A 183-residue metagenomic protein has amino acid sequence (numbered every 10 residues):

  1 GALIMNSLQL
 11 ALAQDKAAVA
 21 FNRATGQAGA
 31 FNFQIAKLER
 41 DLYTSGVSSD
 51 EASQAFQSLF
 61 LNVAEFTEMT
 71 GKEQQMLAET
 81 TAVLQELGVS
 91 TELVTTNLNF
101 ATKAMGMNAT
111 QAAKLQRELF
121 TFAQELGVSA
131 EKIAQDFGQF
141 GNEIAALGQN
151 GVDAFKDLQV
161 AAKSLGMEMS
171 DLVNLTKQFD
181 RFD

Functional and structural regions predicted by a protein language model:
G1-D136, N142-K156, K163-D183: A short, structural motif
